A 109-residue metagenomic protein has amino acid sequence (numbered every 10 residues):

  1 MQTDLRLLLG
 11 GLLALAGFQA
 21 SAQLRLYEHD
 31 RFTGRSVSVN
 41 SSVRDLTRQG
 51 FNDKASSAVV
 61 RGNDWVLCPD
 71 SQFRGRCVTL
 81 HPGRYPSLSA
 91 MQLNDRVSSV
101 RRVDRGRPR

Functional and structural regions predicted by a protein language model:
Q2-R109: Compact beta-sheet-dominated domain cores in extracellular/mature segments
